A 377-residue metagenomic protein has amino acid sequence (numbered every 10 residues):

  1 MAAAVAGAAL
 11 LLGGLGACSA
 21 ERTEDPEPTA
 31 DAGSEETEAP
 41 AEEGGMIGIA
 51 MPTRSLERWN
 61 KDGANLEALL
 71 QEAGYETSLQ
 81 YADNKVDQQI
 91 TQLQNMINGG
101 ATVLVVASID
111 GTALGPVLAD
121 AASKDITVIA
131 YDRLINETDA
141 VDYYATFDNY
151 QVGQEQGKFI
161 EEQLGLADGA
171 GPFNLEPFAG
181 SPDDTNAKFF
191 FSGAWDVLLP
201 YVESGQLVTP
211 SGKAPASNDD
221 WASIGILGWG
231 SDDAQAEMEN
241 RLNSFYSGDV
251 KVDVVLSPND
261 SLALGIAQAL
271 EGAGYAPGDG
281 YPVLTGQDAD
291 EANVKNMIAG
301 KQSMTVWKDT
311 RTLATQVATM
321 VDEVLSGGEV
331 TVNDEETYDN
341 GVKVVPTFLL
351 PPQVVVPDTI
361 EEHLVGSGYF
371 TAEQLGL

Functional and structural regions predicted by a protein language model:
M1, A17-L377: A residue-level marker of the well-folded mature domains of exported/periplasmic proteins
M1-G16: Sec-dependent bacterial lipoprotein signal peptides
